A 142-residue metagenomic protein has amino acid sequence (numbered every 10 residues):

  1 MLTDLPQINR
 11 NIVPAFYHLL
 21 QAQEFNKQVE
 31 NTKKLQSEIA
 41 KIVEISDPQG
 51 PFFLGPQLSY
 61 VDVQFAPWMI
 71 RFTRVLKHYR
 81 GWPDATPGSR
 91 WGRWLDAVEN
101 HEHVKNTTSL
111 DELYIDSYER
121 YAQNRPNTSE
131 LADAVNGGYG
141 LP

Functional and structural regions predicted by a protein language model:
M1-P142: C-terminal alpha-helical interaction module
